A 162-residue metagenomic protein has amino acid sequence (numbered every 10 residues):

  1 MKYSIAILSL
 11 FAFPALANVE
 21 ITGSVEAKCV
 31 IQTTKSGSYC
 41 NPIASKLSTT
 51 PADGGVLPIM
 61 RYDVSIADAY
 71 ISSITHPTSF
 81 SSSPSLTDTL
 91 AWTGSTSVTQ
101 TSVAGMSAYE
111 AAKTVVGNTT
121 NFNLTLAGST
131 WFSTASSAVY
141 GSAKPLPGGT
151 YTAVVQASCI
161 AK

Functional and structural regions predicted by a protein language model:
M1-S4: Positively charged n-region of N-terminal signal peptides that target proteins for export
I7, A12-L16: N-terminal signal peptide c-region/cleavage motif recognized by signal peptidases
A17-S85, N121-K162: N-terminal small/polar-rich segments of proteins
S45, S97-V98, T114, S136: Intrinsically disordered, low-complexity regulatory segments enriched in acidic/serine/proline/glutamine/glycine
T87-T101: Short, surface-exposed beta-strand/strand-loop-strand elements in extracellular ectodomains
T101-L124: Extended, solvent-exposed segments with strong compositional bias
